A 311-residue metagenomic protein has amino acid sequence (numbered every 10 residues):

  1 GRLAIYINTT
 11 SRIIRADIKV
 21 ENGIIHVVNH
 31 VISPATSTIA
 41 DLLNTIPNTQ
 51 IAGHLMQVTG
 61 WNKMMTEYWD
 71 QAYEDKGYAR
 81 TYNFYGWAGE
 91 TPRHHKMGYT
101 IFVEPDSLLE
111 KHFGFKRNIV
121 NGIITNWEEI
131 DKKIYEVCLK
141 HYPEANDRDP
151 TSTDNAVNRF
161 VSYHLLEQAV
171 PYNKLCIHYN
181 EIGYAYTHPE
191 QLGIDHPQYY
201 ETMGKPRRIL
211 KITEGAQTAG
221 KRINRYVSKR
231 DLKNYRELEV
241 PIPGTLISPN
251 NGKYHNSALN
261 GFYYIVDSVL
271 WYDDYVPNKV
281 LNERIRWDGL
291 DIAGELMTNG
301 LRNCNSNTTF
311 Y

Functional and structural regions predicted by a protein language model:
G1-Y311: Mature, structured domains of secreted/extracytosolic soluble proteins
